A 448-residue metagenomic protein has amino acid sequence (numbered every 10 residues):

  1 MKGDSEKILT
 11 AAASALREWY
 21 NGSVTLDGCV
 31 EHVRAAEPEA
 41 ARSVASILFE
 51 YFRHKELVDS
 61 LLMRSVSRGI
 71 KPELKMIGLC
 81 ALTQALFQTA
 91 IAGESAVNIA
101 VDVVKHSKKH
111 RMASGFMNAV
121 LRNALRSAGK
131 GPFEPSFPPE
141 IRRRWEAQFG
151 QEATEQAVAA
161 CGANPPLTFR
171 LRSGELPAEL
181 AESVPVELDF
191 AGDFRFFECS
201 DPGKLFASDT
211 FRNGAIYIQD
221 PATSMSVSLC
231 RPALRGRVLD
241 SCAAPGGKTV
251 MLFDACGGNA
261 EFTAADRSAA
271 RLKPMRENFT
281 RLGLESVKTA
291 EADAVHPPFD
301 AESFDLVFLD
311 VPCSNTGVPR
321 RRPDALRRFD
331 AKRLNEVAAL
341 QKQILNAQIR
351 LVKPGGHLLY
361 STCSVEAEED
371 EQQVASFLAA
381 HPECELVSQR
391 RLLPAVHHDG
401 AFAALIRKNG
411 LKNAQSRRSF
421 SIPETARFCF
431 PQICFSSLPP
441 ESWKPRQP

Functional and structural regions predicted by a protein language model:
M1-P448: S-adenosylmethionine
